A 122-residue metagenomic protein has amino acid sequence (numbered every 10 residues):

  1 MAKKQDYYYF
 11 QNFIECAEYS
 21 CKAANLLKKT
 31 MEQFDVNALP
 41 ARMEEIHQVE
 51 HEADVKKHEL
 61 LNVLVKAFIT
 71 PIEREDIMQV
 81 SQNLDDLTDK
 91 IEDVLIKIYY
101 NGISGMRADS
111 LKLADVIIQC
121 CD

Functional and structural regions predicted by a protein language model:
M1-D122: Cytosolic, long alpha-helical scaffolding segments
